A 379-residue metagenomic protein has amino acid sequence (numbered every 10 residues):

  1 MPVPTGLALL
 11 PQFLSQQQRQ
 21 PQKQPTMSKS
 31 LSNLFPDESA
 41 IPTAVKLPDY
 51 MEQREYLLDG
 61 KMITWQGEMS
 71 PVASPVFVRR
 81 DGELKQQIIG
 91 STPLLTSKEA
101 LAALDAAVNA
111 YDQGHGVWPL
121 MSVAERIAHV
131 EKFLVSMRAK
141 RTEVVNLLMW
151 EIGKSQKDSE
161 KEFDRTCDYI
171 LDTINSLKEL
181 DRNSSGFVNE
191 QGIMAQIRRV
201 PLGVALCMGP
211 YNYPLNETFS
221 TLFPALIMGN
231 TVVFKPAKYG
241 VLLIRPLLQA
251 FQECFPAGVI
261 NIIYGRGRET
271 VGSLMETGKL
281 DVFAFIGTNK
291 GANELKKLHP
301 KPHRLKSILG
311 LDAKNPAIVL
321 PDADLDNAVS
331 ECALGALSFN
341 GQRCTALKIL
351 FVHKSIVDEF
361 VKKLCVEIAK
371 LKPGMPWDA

Functional and structural regions predicted by a protein language model:
L10-F13, Q24-N146, I308: Short, structured beta/alpha segment
G60, R126, L148, G229 (+5 more regions): Residue-level signal for inorganic ion chemistry
E99, Y111-L222, F255, I260: N-terminal Rossmann NAD(P)-binding subdomain characteristic of aldehyde/semialdehyde dehydrogenases
N109-G116, V135-R138, T142, G153 (+9 more regions): Generic secondary-structure signature for well-ordered alpha-helical cores
M194-A195, I262-D281: A structured beta-alpha segment of the ubiquitous adenosine-cofactor-binding alpha/beta core
T218-V271: PLP-dependent aminotransferase-like
F223, D281-I286: Periplasmic-binding protein-like
A250, C254-F255, V282, K290-A379: ALDH superfamily catalytic-core signature
